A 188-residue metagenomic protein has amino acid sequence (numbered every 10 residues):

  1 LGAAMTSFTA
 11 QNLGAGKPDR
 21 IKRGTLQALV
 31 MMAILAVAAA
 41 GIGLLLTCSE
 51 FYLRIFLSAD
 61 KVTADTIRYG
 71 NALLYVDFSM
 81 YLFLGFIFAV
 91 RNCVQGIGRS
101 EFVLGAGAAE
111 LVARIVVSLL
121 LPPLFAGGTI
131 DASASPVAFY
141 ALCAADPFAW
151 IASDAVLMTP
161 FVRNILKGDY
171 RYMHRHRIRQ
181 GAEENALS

Functional and structural regions predicted by a protein language model:
L1-T47, L84-G98, F102-A106: Small-residue-rich hydrophobic transmembrane alpha-helices
G2, T6, G14, S153-Y170: Membrane-helix cytosolic exit motif
T25, M32-A33, L74-D77, Y81 (+2 more regions): Residue-level recognition of transmembrane alpha-helices in multi-pass small-molecule transporters/permeases
V37-T47, I115-L119, P123, D154-V162: Membrane-embedded alpha-helical segments of multi-pass transporters/permeases
A40-A64, N71, G127: Short membrane-interface helical motifs at transmembrane helix boundaries in multi-pass membrane transporters
V62-V90: Alpha-helical transmembrane segments of multi-pass membrane proteins
E101, L111-A155, G168-H174: Membrane-interface helix-loop junctions in multi-pass transport and translocation proteins
K167-S188: Intrinsic disorder in cytosolic terminal tails and internal cytosolic loops of multi-pass membrane transporters
